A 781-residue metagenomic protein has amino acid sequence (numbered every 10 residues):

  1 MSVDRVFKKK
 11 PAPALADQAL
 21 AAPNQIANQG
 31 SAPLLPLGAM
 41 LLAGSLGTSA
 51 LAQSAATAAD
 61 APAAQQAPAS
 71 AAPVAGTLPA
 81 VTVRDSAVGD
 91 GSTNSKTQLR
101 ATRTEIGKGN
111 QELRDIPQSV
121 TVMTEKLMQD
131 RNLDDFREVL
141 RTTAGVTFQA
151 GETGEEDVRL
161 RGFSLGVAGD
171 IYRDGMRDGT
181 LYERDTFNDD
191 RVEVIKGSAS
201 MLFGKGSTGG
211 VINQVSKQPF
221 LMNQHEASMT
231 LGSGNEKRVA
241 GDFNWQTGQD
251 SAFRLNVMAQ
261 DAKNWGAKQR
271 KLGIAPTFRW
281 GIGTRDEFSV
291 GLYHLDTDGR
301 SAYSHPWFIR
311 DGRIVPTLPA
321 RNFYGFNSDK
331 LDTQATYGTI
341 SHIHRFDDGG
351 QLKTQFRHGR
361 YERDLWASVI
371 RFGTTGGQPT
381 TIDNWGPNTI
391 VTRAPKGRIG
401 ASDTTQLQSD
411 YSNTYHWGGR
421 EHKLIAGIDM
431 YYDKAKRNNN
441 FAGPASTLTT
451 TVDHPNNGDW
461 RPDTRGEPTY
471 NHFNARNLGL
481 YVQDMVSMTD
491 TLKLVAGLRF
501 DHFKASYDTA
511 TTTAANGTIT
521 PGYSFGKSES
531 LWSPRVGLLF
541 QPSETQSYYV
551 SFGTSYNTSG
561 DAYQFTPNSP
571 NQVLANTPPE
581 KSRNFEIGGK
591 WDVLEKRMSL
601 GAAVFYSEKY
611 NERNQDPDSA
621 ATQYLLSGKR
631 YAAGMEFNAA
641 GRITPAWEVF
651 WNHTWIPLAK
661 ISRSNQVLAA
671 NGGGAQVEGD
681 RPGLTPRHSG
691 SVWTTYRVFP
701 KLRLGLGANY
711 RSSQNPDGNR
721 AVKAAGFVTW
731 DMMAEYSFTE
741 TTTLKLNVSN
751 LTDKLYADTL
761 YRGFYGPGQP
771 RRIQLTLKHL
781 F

Functional and structural regions predicted by a protein language model:
L78-M222, I587, R762: Acidic, small-polar-rich N-terminal luminal/periplasmic segments of exported/outer-membrane proteins
N188-D190, M201-P276, I282-E287, T336 (+1 more regions): Outer-membrane beta-barrel translocator/receptor signature
Q260-N264, T277-G281, R285-R345, G349 (+4 more regions): Acidic/polar loop-and-plug regions of large Gram-negative outer-membrane beta-barrel proteins
G281-G283, S402, E421-K423, D429-Y431 (+5 more regions): Structural signature of Gram-negative outer-membrane beta-barrels, strongest in the C-terminal barrel of TonB-dependent
D298-I309, K434-K436, L539-E586, W591 (+4 more regions): Surface-exposed extracellular loop regions of Gram-negative outer-membrane beta-barrel proteins, predominantly
H342-D347, Q351-R357, Y361-V369, Y549 (+1 more regions): Membrane-embedded beta-barrel scaffold of Gram-negative outer-membrane proteins
Y606-E608, L625-G718, T752: Gram-negative outer-membrane beta-barrel transporters
K701, N709-D717, E735-F781: C-terminal beta-signal and adjacent terminal beta-strands/loops of Gram-negative outer-membrane beta-barrel proteins
